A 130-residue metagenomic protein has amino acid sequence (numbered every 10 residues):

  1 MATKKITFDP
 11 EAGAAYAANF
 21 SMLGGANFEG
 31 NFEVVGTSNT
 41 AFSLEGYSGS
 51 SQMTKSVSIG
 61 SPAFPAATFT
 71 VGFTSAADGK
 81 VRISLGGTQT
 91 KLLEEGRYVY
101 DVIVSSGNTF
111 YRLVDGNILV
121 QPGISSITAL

Functional and structural regions predicted by a protein language model:
M1-L130: Contiguous segments within soluble domain cores/interaction surfaces
